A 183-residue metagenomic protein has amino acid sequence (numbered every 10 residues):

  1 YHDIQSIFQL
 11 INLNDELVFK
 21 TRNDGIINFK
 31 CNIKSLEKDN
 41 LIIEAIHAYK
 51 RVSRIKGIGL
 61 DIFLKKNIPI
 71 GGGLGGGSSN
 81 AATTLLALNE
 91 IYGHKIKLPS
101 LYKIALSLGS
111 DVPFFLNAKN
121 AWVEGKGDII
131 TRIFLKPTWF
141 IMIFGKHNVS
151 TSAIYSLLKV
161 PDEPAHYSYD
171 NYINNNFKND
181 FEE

Functional and structural regions predicted by a protein language model:
Y1-G72, N89-P99, L135, F140 (+1 more regions): ATP-binding N-lobe of GHMP and related small-molecule kinases
H2-Q9, I26, H94-E183: ATP-dependent small-molecule kinase catalytic core of the GHMP/sugar-kinase superfamily and closely related
K20-G25, F63, S79, Y169-N175: Short amphipathic alpha-helical segments, especially helix-boundary/capping motifs
I43-E44, A82-T83, N175: A generic alpha-helix surface/boundary motif
K65-E90, L98-L108, V112: Glycine/small-residue-rich loop that forms an oxyanion/phosphate-binding "nest" at active or ligand-binding sites
